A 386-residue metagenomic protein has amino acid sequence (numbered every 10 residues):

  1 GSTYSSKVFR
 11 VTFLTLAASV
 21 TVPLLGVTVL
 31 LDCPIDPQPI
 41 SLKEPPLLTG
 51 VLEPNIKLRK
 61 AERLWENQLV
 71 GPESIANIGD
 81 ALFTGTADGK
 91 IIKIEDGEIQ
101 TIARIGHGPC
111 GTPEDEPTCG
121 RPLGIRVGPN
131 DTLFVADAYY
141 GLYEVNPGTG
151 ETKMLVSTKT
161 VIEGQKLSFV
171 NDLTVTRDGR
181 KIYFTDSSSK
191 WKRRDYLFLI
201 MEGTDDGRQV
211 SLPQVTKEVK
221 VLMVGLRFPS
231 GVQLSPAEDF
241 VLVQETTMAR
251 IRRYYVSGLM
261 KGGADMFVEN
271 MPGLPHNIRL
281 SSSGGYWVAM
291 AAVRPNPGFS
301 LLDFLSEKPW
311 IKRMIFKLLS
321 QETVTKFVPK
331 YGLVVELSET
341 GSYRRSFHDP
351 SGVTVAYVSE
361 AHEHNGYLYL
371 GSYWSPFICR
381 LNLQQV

Functional and structural regions predicted by a protein language model:
P23-A61, Y331-T340: Blade/loop signatures of beta-propeller domains
Q38-I40, F184-T204, A291-P329, R380: Short, conserved, GDST-rich strand-edge loop motifs in beta-rich repeat architectures
Q38-L47, G79-H107, N146-G148: Beta-propeller domains
R63-Q68, A103-G106, P113-T118, L155-K166 (+3 more regions): Surface loop/turn motifs at the tips and blade-to-blade linkers of beta-strand repeat domains
N77-D80, V127-N130, V175-G179, P236-E238 (+2 more regions): Residue-level detector of Asp-centered blade-edge/turn motifs that repeat once per structural unit in beta-propeller
I94-E98, N146-G150, L212-K217, Y255-M260 (+2 more regions): Short loop/turn segments that connect beta-strands within beta-propeller blades
C110-L123, T132, A136-I200, D206-G207: Asp-box/WD-like beta-propeller blade repeats and closely related beta-sheet repeat scaffolds
